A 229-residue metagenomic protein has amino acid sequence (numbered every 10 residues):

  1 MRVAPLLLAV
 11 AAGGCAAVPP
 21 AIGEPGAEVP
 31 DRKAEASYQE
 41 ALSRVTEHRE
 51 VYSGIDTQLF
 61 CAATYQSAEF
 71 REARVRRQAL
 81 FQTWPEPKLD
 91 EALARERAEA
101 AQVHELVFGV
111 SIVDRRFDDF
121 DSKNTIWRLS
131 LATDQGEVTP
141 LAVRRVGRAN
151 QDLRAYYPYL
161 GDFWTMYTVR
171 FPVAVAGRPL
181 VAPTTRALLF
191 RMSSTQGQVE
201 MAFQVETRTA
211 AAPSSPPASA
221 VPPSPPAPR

Functional and structural regions predicted by a protein language model:
M1-P5: Bacterial N-terminal signal peptides that target proteins for export
A11-G14: C-terminal motif of bacterial Sec signal peptides marking the signal peptidase cleavage site
A16-R229: Conserved functional micro-motifs across diverse proteins
